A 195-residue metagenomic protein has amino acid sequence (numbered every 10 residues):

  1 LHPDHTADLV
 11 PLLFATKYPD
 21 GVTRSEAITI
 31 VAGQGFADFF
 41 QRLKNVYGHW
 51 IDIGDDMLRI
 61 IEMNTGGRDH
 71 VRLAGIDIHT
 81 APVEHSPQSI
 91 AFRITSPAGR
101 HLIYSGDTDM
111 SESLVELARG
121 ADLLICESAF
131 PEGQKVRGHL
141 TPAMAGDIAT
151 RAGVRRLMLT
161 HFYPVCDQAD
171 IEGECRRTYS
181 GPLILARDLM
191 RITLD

Functional and structural regions predicted by a protein language model:
L1-I103, D109, E172-D195: Binuclear metal-dependent hydrolase catalytic cores
D109-L194: Cap/insert and terminal regions of metallo-dependent hydrolase folds
